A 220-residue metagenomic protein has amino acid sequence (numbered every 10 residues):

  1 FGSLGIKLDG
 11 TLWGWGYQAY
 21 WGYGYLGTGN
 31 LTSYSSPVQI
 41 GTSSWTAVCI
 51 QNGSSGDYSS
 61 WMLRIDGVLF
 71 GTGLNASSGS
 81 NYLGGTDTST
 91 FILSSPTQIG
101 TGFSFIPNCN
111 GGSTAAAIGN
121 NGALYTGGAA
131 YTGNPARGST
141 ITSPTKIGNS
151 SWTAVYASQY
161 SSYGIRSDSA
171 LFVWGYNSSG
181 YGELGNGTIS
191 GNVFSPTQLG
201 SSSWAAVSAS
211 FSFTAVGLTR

Functional and structural regions predicted by a protein language model:
G2-G5, G14, S59-M62, G71 (+6 more regions): Conserved core positions of repeat-based scaffolds
L8, Y17-A19, I65, L74-A76 (+7 more regions): Short loop/turn segments immediately following the C-termini of beta-strands
T11, G67-L69, A123, A170: Structural motif
W15-S35, F70-S95, G127-K146, F172-S195: Short glycine/serine- and acidic-residue-enriched loop/turn motifs that recur at repeat junctions
T32, S43-W45, G102-F105, S150-W152 (+2 more regions): Short coil/turn segments at the loop-to-beta-strand junctions that recur within blades of beta-propeller repeat folds
Q39-I40, Q98-T101, K146-S150, Q198-L199: Trp- and S/T/G-rich repeat-edge/linker motifs of beta-rich repeat architectures
C49-S55, N108-C109, S208: Structural signature of eukaryotic scaffold interfaces centered on beta-propeller domains
G100, G217-R220: Short beta-strand-to-coil "C-cap" segments at the C-terminal boundary of structured domains/repeats, marking
